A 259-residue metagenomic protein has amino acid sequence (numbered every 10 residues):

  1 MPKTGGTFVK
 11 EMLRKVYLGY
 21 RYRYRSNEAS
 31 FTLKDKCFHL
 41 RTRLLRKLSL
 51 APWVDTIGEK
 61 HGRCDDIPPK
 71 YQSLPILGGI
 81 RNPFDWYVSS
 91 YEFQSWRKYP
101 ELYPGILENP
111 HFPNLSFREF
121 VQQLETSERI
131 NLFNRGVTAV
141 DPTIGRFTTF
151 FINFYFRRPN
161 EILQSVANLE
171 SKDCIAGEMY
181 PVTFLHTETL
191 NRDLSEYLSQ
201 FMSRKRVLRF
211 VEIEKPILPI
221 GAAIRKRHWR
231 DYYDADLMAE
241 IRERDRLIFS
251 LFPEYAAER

Functional and structural regions predicted by a protein language model:
M1-R259: Membrane-interface amphipathic segments in extracytoplasmic regions
